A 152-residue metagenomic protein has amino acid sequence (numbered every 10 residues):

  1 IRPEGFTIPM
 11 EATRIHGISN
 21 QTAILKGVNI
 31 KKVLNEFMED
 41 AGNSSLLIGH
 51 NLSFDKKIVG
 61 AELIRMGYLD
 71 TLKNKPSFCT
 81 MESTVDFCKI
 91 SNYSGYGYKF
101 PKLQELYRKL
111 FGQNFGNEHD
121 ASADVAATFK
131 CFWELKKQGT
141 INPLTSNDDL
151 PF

Functional and structural regions predicted by a protein language model:
I1-M66, T71-K73, P101-Q113, H119: Conserved non-catalytic scaffold segment of RNase H-like nuclease domains
T13, T80, T84, T128: Ser/Thr-centric signal marking residues that sit in or immediately flank functional binding/regulatory motifs
D55, C79, D124: Acidic active-site catalytic centers that drive phospho-/nucleotidyl reactions and related ester hydrolyses
L63-G67, T84, C88-S91, L110-F115 (+1 more regions): Short, well-ordered alpha-helical segments in soluble proteins
S77-Y98: Short alpha-helix plus adjacent loop in nuclease-associated cores
E82, P101-E105, K130: Residues on a specific face of well-ordered alpha-helices
Y96, N117-S122: Active-site metal-coordination segments of metallo-dependent hydrolases
L106-L110, S122, A126-F152: Acidic two-metal-ion nuclease catalytic site recognized across multiple nuclease folds, prominently DnaQ/RNase D-T
